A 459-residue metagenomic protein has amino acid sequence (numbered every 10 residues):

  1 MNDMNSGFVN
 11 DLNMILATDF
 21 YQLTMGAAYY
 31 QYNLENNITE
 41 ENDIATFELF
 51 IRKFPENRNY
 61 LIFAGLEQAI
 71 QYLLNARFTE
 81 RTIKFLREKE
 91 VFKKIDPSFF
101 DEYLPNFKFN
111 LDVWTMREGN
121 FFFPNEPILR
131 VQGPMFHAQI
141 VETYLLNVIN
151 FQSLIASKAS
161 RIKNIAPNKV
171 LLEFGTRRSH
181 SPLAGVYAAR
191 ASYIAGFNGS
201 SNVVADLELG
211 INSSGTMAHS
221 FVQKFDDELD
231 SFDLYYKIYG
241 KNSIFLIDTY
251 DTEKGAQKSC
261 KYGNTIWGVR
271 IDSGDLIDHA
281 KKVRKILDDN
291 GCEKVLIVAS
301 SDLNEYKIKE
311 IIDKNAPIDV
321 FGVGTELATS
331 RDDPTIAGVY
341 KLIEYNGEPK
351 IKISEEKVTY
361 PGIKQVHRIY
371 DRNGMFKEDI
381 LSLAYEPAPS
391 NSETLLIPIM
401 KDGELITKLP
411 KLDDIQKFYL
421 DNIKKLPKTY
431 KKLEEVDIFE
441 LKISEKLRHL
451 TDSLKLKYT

Functional and structural regions predicted by a protein language model:
N2-Y239, E253, Y340-T459: Ordered alpha/beta subdomains of enzyme catalytic regions
S220-F376: Glycine-rich phosphate/ribose-binding loops and adjacent secondary-structure elements that form binding surfaces
